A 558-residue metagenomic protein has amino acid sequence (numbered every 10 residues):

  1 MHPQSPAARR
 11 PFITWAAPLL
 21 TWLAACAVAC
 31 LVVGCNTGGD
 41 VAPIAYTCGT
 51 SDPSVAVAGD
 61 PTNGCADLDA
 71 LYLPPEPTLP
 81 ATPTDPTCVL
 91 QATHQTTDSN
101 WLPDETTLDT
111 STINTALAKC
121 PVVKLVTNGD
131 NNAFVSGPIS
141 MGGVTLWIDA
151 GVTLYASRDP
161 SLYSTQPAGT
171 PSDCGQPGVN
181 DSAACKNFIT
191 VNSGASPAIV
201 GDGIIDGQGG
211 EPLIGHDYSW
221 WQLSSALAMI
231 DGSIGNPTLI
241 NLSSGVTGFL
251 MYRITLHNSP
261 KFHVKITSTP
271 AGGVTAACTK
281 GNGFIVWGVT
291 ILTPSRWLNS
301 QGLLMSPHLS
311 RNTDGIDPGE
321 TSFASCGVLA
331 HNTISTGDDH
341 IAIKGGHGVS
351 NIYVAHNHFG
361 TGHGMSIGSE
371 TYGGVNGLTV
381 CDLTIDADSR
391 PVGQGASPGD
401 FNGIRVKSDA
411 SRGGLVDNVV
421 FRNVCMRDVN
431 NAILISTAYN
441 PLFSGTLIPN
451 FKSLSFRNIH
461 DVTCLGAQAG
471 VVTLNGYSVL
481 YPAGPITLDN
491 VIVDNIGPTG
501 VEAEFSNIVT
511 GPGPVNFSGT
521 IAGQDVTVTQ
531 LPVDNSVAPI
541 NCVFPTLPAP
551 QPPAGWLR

Functional and structural regions predicted by a protein language model:
M1-A16: N-terminal secretory signal peptides that target proteins for export/translocation
H2-S5, C35-G143, D149-Y252, S259-K261 (+4 more regions): Extracellular "leader-to-stem" segments immediately downstream of a signal peptide or signal-anchor in secreted/lumenal
A17-V33: Bacterial N-terminal signal peptides
T37, N258-S259, G345-G346, S369-Y372 (+3 more regions): Glycine-centered low-complexity coil/loop motifs and glycine-rich tracts, especially the flexible linkers
I139, D314-P318, G346: Core domains of intracellular innate-immunity/apoptotic signalosomes
T145, A150-G151, A195-I204, T247-N258 (+9 more regions): Right-handed parallel beta-helix
F188, L239, H263, W297-L298 (+8 more regions): Structural detector of coil-to-beta-strand junctions
G393-R558: Extracellular beta-rich repeat passengers
